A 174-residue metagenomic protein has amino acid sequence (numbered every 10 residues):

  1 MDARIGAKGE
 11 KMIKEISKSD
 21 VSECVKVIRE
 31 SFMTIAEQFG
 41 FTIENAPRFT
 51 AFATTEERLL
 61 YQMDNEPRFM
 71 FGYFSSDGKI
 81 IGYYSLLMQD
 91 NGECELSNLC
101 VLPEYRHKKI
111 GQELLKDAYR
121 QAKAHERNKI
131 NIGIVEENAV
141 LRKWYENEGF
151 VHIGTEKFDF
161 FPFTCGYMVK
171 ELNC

Functional and structural regions predicted by a protein language model:
G6-G9: Residue-identity detector for glycine
K11-I13: Extreme N-terminal starter segment of soluble prokaryotic enzymes
E15-V21, V25-N98, L102-E104, L115-D117 (+3 more regions): Acetyl-CoA-dependent GNAT
K79, N98, L102-K116, H125 (+2 more regions): Conserved glycine-rich acetyl-CoA-binding loop
N128-E148, G154-C174: C-terminal "cap" of GNAT-fold acetyltransferases
